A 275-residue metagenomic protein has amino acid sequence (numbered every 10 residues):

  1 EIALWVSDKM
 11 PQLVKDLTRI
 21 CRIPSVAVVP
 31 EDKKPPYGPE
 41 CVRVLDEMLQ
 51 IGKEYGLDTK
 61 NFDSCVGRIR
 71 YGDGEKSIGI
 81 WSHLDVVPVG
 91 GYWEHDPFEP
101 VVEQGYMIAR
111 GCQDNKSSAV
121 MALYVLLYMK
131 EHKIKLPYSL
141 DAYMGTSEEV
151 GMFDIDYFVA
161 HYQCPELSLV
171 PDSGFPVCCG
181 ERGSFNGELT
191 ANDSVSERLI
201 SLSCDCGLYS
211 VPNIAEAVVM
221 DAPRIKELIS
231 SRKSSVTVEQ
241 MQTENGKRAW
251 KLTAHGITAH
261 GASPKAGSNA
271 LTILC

Functional and structural regions predicted by a protein language model:
E1-G90: N-terminal helical capping/dimerization or prosegment-like subdomains of hydrolases acting on amide or phosphate bonds
T59, P100-V102, V238-Q240: A structural signal for short hydrophobic beta-strand segments in well-ordered beta-sheet cores
K60-D63, A109, A142, L169-P171 (+1 more regions): General beta-strand structural signal in soluble alpha/beta enzymes
C65-G67, G74, T146-V150, I257: Short, internal active-site loops enriched in acidic
G67, Y106-M107, R248-W250: Hydrophobic residues embedded in beta-strands of well-ordered beta-sheets
S77-M144, V150, H161-Q163: Active-site metal-coordination/substrate-binding segment of hydrolases, especially metallo-dependent peptidases
E149, I155-Y157, H161-C275: Midchain, well-structured core segments that form catalytic/ion-binding scaffolds
